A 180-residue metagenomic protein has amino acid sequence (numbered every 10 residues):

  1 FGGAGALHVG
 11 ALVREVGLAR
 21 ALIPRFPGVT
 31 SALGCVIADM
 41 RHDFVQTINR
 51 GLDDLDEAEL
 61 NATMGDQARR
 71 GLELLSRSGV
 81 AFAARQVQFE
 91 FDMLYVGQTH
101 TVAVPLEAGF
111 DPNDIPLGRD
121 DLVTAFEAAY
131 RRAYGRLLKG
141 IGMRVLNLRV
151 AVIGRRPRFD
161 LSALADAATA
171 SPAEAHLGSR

Functional and structural regions predicted by a protein language model:
G3-R180: C-terminal, non-catalytic interaction/recognition modules in large multi-subunit enzymes and RNPs
